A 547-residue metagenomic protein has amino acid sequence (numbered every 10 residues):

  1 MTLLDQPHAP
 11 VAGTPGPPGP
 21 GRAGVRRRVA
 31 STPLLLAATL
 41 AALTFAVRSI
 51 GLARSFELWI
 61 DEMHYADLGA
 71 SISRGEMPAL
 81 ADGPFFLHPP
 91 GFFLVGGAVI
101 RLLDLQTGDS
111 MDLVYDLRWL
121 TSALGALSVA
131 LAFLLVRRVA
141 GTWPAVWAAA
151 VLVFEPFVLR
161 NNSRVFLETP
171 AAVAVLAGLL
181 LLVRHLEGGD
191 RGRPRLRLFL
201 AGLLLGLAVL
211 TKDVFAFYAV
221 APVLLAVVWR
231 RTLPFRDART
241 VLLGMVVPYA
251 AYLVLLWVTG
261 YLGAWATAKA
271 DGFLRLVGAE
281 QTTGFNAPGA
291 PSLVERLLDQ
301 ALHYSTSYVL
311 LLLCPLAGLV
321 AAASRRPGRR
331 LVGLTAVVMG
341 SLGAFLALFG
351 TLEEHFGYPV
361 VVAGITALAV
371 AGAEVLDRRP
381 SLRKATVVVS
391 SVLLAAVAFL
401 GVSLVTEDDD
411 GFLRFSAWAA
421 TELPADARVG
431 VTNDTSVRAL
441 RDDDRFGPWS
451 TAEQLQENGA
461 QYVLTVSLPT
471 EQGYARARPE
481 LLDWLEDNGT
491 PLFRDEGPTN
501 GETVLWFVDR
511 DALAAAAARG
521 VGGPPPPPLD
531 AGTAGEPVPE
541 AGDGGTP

Functional and structural regions predicted by a protein language model:
D5-Q6, L181, L186-G188, P194 (+2 more regions): Perimembrane helix-loop-helix junctions
A38-A41, V246, P327, T366 (+1 more regions): Signature aromatic-anchored transmembrane alpha helix within multi-pass, membrane-resident enzymes that catalyze glycan
A42, V227, S305-R329, A336 (+1 more regions): Hydrophobic, aromatic-rich transmembrane alpha-helices and their immediate juxtamembrane boundary segments
A42, Y115-V139, A177: Transmembrane-helix motifs of polytopic, lipid-linked glycan transferases
W59, F157-P170, E353: Short acidic/glycine- and proline-prone juxtamembrane loop motifs at membrane-interface regions of multi-pass membrane
R137-W143, G178-L198, A208, A322-S324 (+1 more regions): Membrane-interface transmembrane helices that cradle and orient dolichyl/undecaprenyl
D237-N286, S307: Membrane-lumen/periplasm interface segments of specific transmembrane helices in polyprenyl phosphate-linked
S391-T503, R519-V521: Catalytic lumenal/periplasmic loop and adjoining terminal transmembrane helix of membrane glycan-assembly enzymes
